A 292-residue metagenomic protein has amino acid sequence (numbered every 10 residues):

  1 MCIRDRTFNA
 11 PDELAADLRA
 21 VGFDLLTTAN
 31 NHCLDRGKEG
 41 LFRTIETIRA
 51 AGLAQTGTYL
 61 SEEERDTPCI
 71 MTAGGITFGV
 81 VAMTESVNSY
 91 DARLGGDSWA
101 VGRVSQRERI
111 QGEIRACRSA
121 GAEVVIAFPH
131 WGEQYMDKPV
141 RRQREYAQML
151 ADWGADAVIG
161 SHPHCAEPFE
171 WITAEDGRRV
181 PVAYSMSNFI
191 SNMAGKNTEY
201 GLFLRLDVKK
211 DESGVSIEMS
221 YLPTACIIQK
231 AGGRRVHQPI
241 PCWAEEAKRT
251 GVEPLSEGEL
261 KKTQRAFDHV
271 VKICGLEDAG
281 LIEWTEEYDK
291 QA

Functional and structural regions predicted by a protein language model:
R4-A292: Acidic, metal/ion-coordinating pockets
